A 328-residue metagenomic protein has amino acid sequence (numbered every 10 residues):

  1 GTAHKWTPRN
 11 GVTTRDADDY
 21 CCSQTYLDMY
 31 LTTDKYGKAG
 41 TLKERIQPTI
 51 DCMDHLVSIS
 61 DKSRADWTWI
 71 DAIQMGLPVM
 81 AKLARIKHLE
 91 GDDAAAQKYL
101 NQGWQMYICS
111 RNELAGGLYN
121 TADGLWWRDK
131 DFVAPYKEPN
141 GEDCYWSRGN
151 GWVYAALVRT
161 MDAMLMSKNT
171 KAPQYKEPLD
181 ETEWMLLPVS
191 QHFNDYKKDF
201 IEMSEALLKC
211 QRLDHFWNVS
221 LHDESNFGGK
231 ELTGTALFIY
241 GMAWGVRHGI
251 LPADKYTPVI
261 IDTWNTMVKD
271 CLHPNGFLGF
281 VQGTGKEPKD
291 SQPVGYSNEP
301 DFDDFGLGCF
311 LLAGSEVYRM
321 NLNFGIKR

Functional and structural regions predicted by a protein language model:
G1-A17, C21-S23, M29-T32, Y36-I46 (+2 more regions): CBM-like carbohydrate-recognition segments
G1-N10, G40-R64, L100-K130, Y196-H215 (+1 more regions): Long, well-ordered core segments of solenoidal/helical folds
G1-Y20, S60-I73, Y136-A155, H192 (+4 more regions): Solvent-exposed loop and edge beta-strand segments that line ligand/cofactor-binding and catalytic clefts
C21-K38, G76-D92, W152-H192, A236-L251 (+1 more regions): Well-ordered alpha-helical scaffold segments within catalytic/enzyme domains
G37, E44, D71, A94 (+4 more regions): Residues within HEAT/ARM-like alpha-solenoid scaffolds
K62-D131, P135, P139, N150: Aromatic- and glycine-enriched pocket-lining scaffold segments that form the walls of small-molecule binding clefts
D131, H222-E224, G283-G285: Active-site beta-loop-alpha junctions enriched in small/polar residues
P178-L187, F200-N226: Flexible internal linker/loop segments at domain or repeat junctions
